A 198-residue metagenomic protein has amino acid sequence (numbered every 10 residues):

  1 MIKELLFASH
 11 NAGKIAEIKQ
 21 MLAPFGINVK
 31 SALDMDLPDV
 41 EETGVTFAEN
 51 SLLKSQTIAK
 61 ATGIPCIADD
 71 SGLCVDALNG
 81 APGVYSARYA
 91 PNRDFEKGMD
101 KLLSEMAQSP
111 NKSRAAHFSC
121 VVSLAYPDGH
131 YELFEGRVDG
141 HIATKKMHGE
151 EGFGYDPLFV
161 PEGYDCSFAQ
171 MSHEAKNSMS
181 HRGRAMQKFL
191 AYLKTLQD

Functional and structural regions predicted by a protein language model:
I2-L6, A12-D198: Anionic-ligand binding patches
